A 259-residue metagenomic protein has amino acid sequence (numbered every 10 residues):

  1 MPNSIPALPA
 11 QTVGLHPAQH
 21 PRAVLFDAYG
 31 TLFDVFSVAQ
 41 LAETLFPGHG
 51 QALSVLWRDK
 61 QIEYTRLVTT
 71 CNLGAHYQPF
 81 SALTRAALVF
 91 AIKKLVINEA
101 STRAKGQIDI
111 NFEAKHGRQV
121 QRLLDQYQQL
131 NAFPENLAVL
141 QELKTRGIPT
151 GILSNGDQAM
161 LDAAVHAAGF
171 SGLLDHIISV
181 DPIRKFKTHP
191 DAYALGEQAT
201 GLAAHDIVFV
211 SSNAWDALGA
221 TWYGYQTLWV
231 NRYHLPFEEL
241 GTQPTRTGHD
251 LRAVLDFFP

Functional and structural regions predicted by a protein language model:
P2-P21, Q141, L153-P259: Asp-based, Mg2+/Mn2+-dependent phosphohydrolase catalytic module
L8-I62: Active-site neighborhood of HAD-like aspartate-dependent phosphohydrolases
V38, L53, Q119, F170-L173: Hydrophobic side chains within well-formed alpha-helices
Q40-L41, L56, A86-F90, R122 (+4 more regions): Alpha-helical elements of Rossmann-like donor-binding domains used by nucleotide-donor carbohydrate transfer enzymes
A42, W57-Q61, T84, L123-Y127 (+1 more regions): Hydrophobic alpha-helical core bundles mediating ligand binding, dimerization, or RNAP-core interactions
L45, Q51, Y64-R122: A metal-dependent, Asp-based hydrolase signature
Y77, S81-A82, S101, A114-G151 (+2 more regions): Short, acidic loop-to-helix structural element flanking the phosphoryl-transfer center in phosphate-processing enzymes
